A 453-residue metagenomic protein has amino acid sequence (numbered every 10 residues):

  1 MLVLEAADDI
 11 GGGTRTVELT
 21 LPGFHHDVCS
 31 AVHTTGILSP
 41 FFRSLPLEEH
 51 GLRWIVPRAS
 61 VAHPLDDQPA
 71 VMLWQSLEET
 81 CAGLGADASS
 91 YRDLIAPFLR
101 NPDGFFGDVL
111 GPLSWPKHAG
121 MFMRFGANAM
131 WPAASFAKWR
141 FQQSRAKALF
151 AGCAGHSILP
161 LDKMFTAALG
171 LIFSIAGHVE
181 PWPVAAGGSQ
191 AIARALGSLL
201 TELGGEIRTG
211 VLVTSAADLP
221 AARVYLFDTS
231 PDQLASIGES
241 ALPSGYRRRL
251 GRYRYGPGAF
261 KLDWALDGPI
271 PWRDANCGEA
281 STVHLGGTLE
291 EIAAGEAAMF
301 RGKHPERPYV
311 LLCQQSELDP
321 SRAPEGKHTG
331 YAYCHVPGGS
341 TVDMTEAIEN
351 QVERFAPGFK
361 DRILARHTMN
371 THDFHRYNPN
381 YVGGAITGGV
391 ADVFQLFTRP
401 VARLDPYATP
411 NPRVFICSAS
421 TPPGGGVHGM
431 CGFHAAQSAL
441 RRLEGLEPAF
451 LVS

Functional and structural regions predicted by a protein language model:
M1-D103, V390: N-terminal glycine-rich phosphate/pyrophosphate-binding loop and immediately adjacent elements
D66-M164: Rossmann-like flavin
S90, P269-I270, K303-E306, S340-P379: Flavin-binding catalytic cores
M121-S135, A176-S198, S340-M344: Short beta-strand to alpha-helix junction loop
Q143-P160, R307-L311, G358-P422: A glycine-rich dinucleotide-binding beta-alpha-beta segment and adjacent secondary-structure elements that constitute
G170-A217, R223: Helical element adjacent to the flavin cofactor pocket in flavoenzyme catalytic cores
G205, T209-A323: Mid-domain catalytic core of redox enzymes that form a hydrophobic substrate pocket/lid adjacent to a catalytic redox
C417-L443: A conserved FAD-binding loop/helix module that cradles the flavin
